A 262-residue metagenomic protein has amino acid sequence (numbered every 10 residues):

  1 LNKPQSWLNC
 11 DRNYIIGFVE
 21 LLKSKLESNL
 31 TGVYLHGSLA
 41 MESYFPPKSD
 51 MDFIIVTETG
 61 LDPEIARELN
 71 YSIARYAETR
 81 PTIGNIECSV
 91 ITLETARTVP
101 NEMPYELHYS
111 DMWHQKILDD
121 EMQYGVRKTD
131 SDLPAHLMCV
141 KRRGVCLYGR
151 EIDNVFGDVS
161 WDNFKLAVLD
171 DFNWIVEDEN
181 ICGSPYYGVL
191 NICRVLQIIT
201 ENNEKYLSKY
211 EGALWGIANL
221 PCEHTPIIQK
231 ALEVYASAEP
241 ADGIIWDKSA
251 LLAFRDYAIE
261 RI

Functional and structural regions predicted by a protein language model:
L1-Y34, E64-A66: Helical scaffold of the NTase/Pol beta-like nucleotidyltransferase catalytic core
N2-P4, Y71-C182, V189: Conserved NTP/Mg2+-binding pocket subregion across the NTase superfamily
N2-Q5, I55, A236-D242: Glycine- and acidic
Y14-G17, E68, N191, A250: Charged catalytic carboxylate motif
F18-L26, S72-R80, A258, I262: Hydrophobic, Leu/Ile/Phe/Ala-enriched alpha-helical segments that form helix-helix packing faces
V33-Y71, R75, N85-T92: Catalytic metal-binding acidic patch
A40-M41, T95, R194-Q197: Short, solvent-exposed loop/turn segments at secondary-structure junctions
P134-I262: Nucleotidyltransferase catalytic cores
